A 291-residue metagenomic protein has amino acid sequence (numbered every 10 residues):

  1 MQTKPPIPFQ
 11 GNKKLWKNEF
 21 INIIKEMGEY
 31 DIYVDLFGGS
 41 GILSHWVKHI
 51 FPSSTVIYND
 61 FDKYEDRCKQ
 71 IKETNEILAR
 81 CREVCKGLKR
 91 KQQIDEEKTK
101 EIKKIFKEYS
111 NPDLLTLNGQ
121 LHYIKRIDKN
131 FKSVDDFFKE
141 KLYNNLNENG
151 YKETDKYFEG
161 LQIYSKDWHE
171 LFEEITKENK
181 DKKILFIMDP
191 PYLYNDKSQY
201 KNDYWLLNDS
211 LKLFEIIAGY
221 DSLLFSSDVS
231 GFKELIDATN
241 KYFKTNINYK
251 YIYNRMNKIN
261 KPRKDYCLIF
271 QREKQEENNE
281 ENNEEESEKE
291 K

Functional and structural regions predicted by a protein language model:
M1-G28, I32, I42: S-adenosyl-L-methionine
I32, T55, D221: Residues at the starts of beta-strands that form the adenosine-phosphate
V34-V47, Y58-D62, K177-K197: Conserved proline-anchored active-site loop of SAM-dependent methyltransferases that bridges a beta-strand
G39-L43, D62-E65, H122-R126, W168-L171 (+3 more regions): Short, solvent-exposed loop/turn segments at secondary-structure junctions
H49-T55: Conserved S-adenosyl-L-methionine
T55-F158, E273-Q275: Class I S-adenosyl-L-methionine-dependent methyltransferase module
L161-I236: Conserved mid-sequence domains
L206-K291: Long, positively charged, glycine-interspersed low-complexity recognition regions
